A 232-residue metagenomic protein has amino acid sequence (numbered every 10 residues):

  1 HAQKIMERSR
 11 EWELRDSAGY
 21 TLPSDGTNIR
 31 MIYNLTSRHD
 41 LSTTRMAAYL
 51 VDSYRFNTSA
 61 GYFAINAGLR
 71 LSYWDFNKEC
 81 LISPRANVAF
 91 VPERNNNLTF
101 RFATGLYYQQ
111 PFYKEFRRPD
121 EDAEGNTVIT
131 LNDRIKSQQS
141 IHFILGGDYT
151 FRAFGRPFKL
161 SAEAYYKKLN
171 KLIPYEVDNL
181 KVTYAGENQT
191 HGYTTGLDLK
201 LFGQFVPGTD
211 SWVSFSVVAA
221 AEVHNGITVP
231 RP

Functional and structural regions predicted by a protein language model:
H1-K4, A67-L71, V88, F102-L106 (+4 more regions): Transmembrane beta-barrel strands of outer-membrane/channel proteins
H1-Y62, T104, E187-K200: Outer-membrane beta-barrel transmembrane domain signature of Gram-negative proteins, especially the mid-to-C-terminal
K4-M6, R134-T195: Membrane-embedded beta-barrel scaffold of Gram-negative outer-membrane proteins
R8-R15, N77-S83, Y113-P119, N126-V128 (+3 more regions): Outer-membrane beta-barrel translocator domains and adjoining extracellular loop/strand segments of Gram-negative
I32-H39, R70-D75, V128-R134, V182-N188 (+2 more regions): Extracellular loop and loop/strand-boundary signature of outer-membrane beta-barrel proteins
D40-D75, L81-A89, L201-A219: Surface-exposed extracellular loop regions of Gram-negative outer-membrane beta-barrel proteins
T58-A60, Y165-K168, A185-P232: Gram-negative outer-membrane beta-barrel transporters
S59-I65, N95-F100, A153-L160, P207-S211: Repeated loop/turn-to-beta-strand initiation elements of outer-membrane beta-barrel proteins
